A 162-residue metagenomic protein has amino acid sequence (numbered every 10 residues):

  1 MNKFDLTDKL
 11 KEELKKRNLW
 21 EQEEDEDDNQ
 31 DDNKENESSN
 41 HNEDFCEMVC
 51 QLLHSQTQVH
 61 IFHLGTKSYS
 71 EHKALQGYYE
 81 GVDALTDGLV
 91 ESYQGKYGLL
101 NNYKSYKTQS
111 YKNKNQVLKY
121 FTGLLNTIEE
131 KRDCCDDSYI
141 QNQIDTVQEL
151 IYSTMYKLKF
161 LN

Functional and structural regions predicted by a protein language model:
M1-E43, E47: Intrinsically disordered, compositionally biased, charge-dense segments
S38-V49, S55, K114-V117: Disorder-to-helix initiation segments
H41, M48, E71, D136-I140: Residue-level recognition of alpha-helical structural elements
M48-H63, L89-S92, L124-E129, I151-L161: Long, well-ordered alpha-helical segments
H54-Q76, C135-D136: Helix-loop segments that flank and shape redox-cofactor active sites
S55, Y78-G81, L85, Q143 (+1 more regions): Extended, well-ordered alpha-helical scaffold segments
H72-N101: Conserved alpha-helical segments that form or flank metal/cofactor-binding pockets of metalloenzymes
S105-N162: Acidic/histidine-rich alpha-helical segments that form the ligand environment of transition-metal centers
